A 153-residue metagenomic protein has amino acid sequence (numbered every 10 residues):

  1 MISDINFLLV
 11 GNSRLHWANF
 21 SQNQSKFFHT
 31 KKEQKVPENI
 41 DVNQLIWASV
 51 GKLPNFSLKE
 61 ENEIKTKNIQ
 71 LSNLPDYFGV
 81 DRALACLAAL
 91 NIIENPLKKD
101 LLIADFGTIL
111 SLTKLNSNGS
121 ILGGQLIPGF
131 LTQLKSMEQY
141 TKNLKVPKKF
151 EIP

Functional and structural regions predicted by a protein language model:
M1, N12-L15, L53-L58, Q70-L74 (+2 more regions): Intrinsic structural disorder
M1-I2, Q70-L101: Conserved phosphate-binding catalytic cores of ATP/NTP-utilizing and phosphoryl-transfer enzymes
M1-S25, K98-I121, M137: Gly/Thr-rich phosphate-binding beta-strand-loop-beta motif of the actin/hexokinase/Hsp70
I2-K59: Conserved phosphate-binding loops in N-terminal lobes of ATP-dependent enzymes of the actin/Hsp70/sugar-kinase
E38-V80, N116-G124, P128-F130: Short beta-strand-loop/turn "lid" adjacent to the catalytic site in phosphate-handling enzymes
K59-N68, T108, K145-E151: Acidic-glycine-rich active-site phosphate/pyrophosphate-binding loop
D81-N91, L122-P153: Glycine-rich phosphate-binding loop plus the immediately following alpha-helix
